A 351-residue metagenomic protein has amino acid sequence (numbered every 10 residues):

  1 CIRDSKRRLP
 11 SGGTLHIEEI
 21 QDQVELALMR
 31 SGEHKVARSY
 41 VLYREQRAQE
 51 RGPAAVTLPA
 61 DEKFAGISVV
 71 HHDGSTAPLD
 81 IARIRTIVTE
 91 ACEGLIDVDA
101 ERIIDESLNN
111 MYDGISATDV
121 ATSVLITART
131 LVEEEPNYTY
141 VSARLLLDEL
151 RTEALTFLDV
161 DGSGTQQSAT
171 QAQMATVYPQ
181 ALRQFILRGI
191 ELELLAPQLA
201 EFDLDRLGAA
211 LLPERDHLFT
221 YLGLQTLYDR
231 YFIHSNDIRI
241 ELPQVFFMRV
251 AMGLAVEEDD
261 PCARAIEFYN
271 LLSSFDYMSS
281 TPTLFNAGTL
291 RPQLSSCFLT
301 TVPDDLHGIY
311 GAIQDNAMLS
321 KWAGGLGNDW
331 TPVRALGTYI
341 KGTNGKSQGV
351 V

Functional and structural regions predicted by a protein language model:
R3-V351: Extended catalytic cores of very large enzyme megasubunits
